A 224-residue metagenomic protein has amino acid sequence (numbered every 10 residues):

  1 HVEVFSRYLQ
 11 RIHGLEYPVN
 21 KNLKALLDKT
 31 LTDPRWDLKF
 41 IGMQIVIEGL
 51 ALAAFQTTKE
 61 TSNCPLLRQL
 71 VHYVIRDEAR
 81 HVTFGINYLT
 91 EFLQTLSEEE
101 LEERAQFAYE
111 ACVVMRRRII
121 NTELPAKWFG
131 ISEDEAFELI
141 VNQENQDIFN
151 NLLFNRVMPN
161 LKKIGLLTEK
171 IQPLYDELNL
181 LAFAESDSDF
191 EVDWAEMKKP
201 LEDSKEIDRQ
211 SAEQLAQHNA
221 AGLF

Functional and structural regions predicted by a protein language model:
H1-P18, G85-T90: Conserved alpha-helical segments that form or flank metal/cofactor-binding pockets of metalloenzymes
I12-H13, F55-Y73, N87-E103, K127-L139 (+1 more regions): Inter-helical turn/loop segments and adjacent helix faces that build the functional surface of alpha-helical bundle
K21-I45, T61-S62, E110-P125: Acidic/His metal-coordination segments adjacent to aromatic residues that form catalytic metal sites in metalloenzymes
W36-M43, H72-V74, I140-Q143: A ubiquitous short alpha-helical element
Q44-L52, R68-G85: Alpha-helical membrane segments in multi-pass integral membrane proteins
A54, K59, R80, F84-T95 (+1 more regions): An internal, amphipathic alpha-helical element
E99-F224: Extended, helix-rich structural scaffolds rather than catalytic motifs
